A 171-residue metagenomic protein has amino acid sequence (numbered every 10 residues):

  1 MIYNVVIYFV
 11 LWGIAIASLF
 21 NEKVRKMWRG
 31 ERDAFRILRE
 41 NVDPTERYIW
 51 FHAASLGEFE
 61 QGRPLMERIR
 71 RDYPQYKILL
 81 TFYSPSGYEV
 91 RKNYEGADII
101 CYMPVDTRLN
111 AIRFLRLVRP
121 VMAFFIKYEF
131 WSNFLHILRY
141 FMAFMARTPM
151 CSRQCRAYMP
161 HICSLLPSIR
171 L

Functional and structural regions predicted by a protein language model:
I2-V6, V10-A17, N21: Membrane-interacting alpha-helical segments
A15, L19-I37, V42-L171: Active-site and donor-binding regions of nucleotide-sugar-utilizing enzymes
